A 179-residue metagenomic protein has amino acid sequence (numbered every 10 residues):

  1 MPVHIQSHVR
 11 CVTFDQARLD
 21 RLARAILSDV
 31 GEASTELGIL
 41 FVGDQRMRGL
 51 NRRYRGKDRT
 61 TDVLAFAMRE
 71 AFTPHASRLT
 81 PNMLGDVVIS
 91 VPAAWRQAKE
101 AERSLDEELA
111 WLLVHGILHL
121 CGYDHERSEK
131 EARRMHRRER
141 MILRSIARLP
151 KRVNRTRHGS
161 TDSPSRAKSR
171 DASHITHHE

Functional and structural regions predicted by a protein language model:
M1-A110, L118-E179: An acidic/histidine-cluster motif and surrounding catalytic segment that typifies divalent-metal-assisted enzyme active
